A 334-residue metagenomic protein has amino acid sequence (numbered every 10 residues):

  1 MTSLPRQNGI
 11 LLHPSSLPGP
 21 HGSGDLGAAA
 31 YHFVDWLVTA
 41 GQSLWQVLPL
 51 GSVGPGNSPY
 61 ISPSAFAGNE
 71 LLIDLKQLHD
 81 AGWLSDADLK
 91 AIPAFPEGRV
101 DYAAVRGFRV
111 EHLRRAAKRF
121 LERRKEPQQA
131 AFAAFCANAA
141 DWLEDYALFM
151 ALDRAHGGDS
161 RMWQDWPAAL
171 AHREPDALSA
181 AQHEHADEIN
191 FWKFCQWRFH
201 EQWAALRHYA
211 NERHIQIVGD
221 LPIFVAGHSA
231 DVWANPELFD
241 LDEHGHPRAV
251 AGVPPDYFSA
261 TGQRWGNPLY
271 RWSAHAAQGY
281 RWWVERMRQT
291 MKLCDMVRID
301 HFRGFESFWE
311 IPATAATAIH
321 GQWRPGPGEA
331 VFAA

Functional and structural regions predicted by a protein language model:
M1-R6, L11-T39, C195-Q196: Asp/Glu-centered strand-loop micro-motifs enriched in Gly/Pro and often flanked by an aromatic residue
T2-P5, L11-H13, G56-H200, V225-A334: Alpha-amylase-like alpha-glycosidases and glucanotransferases acting on alpha-linked glucans and related
S3, A28-V53, Q289-M296: Catalytic domains of carbohydrate-active enzymes, especially glycoside hydrolases
N8-L12, W45-Q46, I217-G219, V297: Hydrophobic faces of well-ordered beta-strands that scaffold small-molecule active sites in alpha/beta enzyme cores
A28-D35, F135, E201-Y209, W283-R286: Short alpha-helical segments and helix-capping/turn motifs at coil-helix boundaries
W36-G41, Q202-I215, Q289-M296, V331-A334: A structural motif corresponding to the C-terminal end of an alpha-helix and its immediate exit/capping segment
L37, V47, F149, A210 (+2 more regions): Conserved, mostly hydrophobic/aromatic
W192-V225: Conserved, well-ordered alpha-helix/loop/beta-strand core segments that scaffold catalytic motifs
